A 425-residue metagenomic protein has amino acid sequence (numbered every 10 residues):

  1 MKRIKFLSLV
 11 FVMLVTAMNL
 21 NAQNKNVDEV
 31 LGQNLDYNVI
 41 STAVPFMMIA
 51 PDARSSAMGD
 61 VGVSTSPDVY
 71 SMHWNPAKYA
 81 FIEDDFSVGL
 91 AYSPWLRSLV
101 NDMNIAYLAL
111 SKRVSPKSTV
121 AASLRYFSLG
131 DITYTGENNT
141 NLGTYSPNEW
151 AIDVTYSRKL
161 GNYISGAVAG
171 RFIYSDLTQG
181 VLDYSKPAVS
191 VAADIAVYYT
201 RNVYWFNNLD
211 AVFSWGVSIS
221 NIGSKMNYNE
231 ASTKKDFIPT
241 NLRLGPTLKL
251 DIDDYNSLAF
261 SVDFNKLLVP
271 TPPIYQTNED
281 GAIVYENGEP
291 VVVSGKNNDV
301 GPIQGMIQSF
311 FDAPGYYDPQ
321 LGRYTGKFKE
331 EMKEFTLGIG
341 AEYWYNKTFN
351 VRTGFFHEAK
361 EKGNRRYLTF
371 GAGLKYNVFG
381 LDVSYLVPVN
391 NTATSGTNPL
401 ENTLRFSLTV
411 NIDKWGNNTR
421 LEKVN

Functional and structural regions predicted by a protein language model:
M1-K25: Bacterial Sec-dependent N-terminal signal peptides
Q23-N425: Subset of outer-membrane beta-barrel
